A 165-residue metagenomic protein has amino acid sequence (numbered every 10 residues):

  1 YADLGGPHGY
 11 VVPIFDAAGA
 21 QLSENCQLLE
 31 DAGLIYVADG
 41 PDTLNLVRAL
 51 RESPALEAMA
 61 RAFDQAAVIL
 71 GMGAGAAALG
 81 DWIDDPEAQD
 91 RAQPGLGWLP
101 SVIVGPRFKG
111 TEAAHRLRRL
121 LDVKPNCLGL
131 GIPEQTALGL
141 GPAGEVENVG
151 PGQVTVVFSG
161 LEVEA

Functional and structural regions predicted by a protein language model:
Y1-N45, L128, G139-A165: Extended, subdomain-level signal for the structured scaffold at the beginning of enzyme domains
G6, A32, G71-A76, G80 (+2 more regions): Small-side-chain structural scaffolding
D16, R48-P54, A78, V123 (+2 more regions): A sequence-level detector of short, solvent-exposed, charge-rich linear segments
E24-Q27, R61, P94, D122: Structural motif
L34, I83-A165: C-terminal and late-domain segments of enzyme folds
V37, P41-H115: Class I SAM-dependent methyltransferase SAM-binding "motif I" and its flanking Rossmann-like core
